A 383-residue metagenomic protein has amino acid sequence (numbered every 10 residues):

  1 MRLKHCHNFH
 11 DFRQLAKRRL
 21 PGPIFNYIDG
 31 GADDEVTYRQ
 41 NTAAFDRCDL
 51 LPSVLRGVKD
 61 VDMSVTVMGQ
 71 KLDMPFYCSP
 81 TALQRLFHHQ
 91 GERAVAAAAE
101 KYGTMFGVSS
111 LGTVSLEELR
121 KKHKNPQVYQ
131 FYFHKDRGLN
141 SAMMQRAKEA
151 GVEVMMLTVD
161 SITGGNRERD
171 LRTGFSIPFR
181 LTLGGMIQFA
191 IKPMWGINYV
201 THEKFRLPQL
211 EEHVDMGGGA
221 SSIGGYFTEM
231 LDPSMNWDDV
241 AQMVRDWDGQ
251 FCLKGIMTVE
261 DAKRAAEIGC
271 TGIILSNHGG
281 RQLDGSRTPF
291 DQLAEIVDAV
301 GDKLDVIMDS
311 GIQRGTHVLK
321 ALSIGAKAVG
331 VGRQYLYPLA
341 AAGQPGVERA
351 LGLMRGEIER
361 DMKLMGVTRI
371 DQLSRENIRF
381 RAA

Functional and structural regions predicted by a protein language model:
M1-D46, T288-D309, Q313-A383: Alpha/beta catalytic cores of nucleotide-metabolism and tRNA/nucleoside-modifying enzymes
M1-G69, P178-M235, D371-L373, R379-A383: An N-cap/entry alpha-helix motif that binds or orients negatively charged groups
A32-D33, S110-V114, K135, M257 (+1 more regions): Short beta->alpha linker loops
D49, S64-T66, P75-S79, M105-G107 (+2 more regions): Short, conserved beta-strand segments within well-ordered enzyme catalytic domains that often line or immediately flank
L72-L111, L116: Glycine-rich active-site/cofactor-binding loop and its immediate structural neighborhood
Y77-L83, P126-Y132, G224-Y226: Short, basic, glycine/proline-bearing loop/turn elements
L83, A97, E118, K122 (+2 more regions): Alpha/beta enzyme core
E100-K122, P126-N140: A gly/proline- and charged-residue-enriched helix-loop-helix capping module
